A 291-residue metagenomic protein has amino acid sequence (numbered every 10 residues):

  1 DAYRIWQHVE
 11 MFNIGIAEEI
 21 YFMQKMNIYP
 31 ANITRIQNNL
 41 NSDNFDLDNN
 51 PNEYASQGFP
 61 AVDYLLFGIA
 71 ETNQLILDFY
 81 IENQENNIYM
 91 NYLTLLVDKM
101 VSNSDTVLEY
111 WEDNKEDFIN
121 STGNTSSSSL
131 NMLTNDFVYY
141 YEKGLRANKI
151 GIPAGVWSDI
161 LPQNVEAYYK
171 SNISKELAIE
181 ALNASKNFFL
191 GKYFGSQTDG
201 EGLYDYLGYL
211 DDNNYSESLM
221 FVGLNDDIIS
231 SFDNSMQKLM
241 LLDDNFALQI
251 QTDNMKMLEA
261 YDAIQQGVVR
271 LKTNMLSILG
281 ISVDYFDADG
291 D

Functional and structural regions predicted by a protein language model:
D1-D291: Mature extracytoplasmic or organellar-lumen-exposed domains after removal of signal/transit peptides
